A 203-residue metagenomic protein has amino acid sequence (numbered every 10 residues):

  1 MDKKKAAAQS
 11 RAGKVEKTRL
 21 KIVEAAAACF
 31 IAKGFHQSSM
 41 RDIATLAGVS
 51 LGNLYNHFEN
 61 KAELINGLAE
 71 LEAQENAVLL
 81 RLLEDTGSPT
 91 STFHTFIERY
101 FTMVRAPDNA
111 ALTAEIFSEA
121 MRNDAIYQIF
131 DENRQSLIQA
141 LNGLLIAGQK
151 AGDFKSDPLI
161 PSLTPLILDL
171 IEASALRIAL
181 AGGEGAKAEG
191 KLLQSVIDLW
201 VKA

Functional and structural regions predicted by a protein language model:
M1-K17: N-terminal intrinsically disordered/low-complexity leader segments
K14, T18-A27, I43, L68-E72 (+2 more regions): Generic hydrophobic, amphipathic alpha-helix propensity
K21, A25-E63, G67: Helix-turn-helix
V23, N66, H94, I138-I146 (+4 more regions): An amphipathic alpha-helix signature
G67, R81-A110, I160-I167, G190: Hydrophobic alpha-helical connector segments
L83, E98-V104, L112-R122, S195-W200: Helix-loop "lid/cap" segments that line or gate small-molecule binding pockets
T92, R105-Y127, L176-L180: Amphipathic alpha-helical segments used for helix-helix packing
Y127-D131, Q135, Q149-V196: Hydrophobic/aromatic-rich alpha-helical bundle segments in the mid-to-C-terminal region
